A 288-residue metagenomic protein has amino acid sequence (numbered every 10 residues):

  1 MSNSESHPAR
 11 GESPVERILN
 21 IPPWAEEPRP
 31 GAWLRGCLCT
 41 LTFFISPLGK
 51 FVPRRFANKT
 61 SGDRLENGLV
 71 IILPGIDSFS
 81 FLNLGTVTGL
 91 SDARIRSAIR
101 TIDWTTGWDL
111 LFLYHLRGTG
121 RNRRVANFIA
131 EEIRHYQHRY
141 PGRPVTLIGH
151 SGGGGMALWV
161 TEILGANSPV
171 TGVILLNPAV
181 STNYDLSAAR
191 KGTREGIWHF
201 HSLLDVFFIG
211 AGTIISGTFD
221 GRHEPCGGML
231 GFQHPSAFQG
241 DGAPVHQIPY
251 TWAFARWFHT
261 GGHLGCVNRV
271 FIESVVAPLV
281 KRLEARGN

Functional and structural regions predicted by a protein language model:
M1-I102, G118-R124, E131-Y140, A166-V170 (+2 more regions): Flexible, membrane-associating and regulatory peripheral segments of lipid-active enzymes
I76-L230: Serine-dependent carboxylesterase/thioesterase catalytic core of lipase-like alpha/beta-hydrolase/SGNH enzymes
I215-V276: A conserved mid-domain beta-alpha-beta active-site/ligand-binding segment of alpha/beta enzyme cores
